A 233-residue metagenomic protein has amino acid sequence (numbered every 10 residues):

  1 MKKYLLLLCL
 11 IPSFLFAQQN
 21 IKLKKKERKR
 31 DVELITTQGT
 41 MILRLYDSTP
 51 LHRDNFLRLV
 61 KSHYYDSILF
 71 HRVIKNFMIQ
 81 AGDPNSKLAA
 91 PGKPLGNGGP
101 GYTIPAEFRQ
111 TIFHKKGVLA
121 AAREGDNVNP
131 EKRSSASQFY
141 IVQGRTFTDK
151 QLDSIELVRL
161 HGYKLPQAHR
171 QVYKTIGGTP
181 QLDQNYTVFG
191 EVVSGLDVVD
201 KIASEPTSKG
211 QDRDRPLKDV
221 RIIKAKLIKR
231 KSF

Functional and structural regions predicted by a protein language model:
M1-Q19: Bacterial Sec-dependent N-terminal signal peptides
L15-F233: Cyclophilin-like peptidyl-prolyl cis-trans isomerases
